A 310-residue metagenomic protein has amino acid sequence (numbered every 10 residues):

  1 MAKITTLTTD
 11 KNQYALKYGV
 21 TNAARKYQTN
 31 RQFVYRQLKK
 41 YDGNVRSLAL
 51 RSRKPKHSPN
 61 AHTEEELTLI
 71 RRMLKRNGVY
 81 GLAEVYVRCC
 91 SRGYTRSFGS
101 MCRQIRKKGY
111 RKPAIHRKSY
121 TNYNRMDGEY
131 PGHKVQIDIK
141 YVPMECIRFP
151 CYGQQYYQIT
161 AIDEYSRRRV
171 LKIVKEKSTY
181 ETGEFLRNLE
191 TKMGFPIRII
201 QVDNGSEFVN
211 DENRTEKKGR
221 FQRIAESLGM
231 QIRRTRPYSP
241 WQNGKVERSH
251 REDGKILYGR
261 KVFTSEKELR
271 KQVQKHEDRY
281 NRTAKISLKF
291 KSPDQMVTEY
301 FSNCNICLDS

Functional and structural regions predicted by a protein language model:
A2, L228-M230, R251-S310: C-terminal domain-tail junction helix/linker
A2-Y18, L67-N77: Short, amphipathic alpha-helical "recognition" segments used to contact nucleic acids or chromatin
N22-Y27, V85, C89: Short alpha-helical "recognition helix" segments of helix-turn-helix
K39, V45-P143, S206, E216-R223 (+1 more regions): Basic, flexible linker segments flanking DNA-binding modules in nucleic acid-interacting mobile-element proteins
I137-V170: An active-site-proximal beta-strand-loop segment
Q154-Q155, L171-F195, I199: Active-site beta-loop-alpha junctions of metal-dependent nucleic acid enzymes, especially the RNase H-like/DDE
K177, F195-N213, Y238, F290-P293: Acidic/histidine-rich, metal-coordinating catalytic segments
V202-N204, E212-A225, I232-K255, L269-K275 (+1 more regions): RNase H-like two-metal-ion nuclease catalytic core shared by retroviral integrases and related mobile-element nucleases
